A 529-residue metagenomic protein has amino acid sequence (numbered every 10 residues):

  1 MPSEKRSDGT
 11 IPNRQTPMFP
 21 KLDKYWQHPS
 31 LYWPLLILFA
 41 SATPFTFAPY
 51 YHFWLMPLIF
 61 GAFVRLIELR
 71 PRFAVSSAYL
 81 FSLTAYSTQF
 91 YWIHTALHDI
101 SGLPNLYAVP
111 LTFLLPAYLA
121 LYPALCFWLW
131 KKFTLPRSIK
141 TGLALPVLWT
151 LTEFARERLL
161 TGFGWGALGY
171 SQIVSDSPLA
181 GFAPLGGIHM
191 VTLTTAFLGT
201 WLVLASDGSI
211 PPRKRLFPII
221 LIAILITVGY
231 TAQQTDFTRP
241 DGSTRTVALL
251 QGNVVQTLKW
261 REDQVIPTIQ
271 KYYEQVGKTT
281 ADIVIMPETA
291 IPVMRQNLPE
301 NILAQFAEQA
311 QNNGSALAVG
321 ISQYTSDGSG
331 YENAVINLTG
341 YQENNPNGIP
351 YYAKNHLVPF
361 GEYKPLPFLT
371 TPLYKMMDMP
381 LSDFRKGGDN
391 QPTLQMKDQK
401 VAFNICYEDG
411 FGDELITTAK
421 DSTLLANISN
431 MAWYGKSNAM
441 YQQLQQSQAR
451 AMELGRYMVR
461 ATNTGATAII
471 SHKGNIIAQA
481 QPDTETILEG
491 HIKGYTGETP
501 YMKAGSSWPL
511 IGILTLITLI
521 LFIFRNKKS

Functional and structural regions predicted by a protein language model:
P2-R6: Extreme N-terminal basic, low-complexity initiation segments that serve as generic localization/processing leaders
S7-T16: N-terminal polybasic/positive-inside topogenic patches
I11-P12, G162, T257: A periodicity- and composition-biased signal for non-globular, repetitive helical segments
P17-D236, K436, S447-R450, T462-I470 (+2 more regions): Membrane-embedded alpha-helical bundles of multi-pass enzymes that act on lipidic or dolichyl-linked glycan substrates
Q234-A504, W508: Soluble catalytic domains of enzymes that build or remodel membrane lipids, polysaccharides, and related
